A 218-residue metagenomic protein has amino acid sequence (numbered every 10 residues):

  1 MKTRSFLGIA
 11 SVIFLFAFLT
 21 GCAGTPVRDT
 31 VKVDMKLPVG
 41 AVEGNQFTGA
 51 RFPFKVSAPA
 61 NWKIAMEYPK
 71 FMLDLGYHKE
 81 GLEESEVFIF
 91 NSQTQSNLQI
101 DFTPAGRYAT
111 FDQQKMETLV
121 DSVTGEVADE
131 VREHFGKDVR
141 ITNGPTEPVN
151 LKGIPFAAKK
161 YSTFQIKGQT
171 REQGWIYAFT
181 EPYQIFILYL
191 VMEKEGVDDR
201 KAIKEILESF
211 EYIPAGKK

Functional and structural regions predicted by a protein language model:
T3-G8, L19-Q95, R140, P148-V149 (+3 more regions): N-terminal targeting sequences that direct proteins away from the cytosol to non-cytosolic compartments
S11-I13: Repetitive helical segments and hydrophobic/amphipathic motifs
T25-E43, F102-P104, T118-E133, L151-P155: Short N-terminal helix-initiation segments at or just after the protein's N-terminus
V56, I100, Y161-S162: Preference for bulky hydrophobic residues occupying beta-strand positions in well-ordered beta-sheet regions
L82-S122, L188: A short acidic-to-branched-hydrophobic micro-motif
Q114, T118-D121, G125, V197-K204: Generic alpha-helical secondary structure signal
E117-F179: Signature of long, low-cysteine stretches enriched in small and polar/charged residues
